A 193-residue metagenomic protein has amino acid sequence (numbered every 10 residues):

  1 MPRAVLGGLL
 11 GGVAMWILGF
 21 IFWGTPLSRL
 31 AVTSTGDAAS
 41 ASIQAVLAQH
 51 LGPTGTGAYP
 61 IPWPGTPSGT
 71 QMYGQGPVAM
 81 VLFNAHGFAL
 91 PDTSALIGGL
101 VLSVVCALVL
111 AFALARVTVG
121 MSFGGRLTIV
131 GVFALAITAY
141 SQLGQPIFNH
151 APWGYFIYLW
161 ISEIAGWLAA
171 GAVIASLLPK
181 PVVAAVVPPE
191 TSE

Functional and structural regions predicted by a protein language model:
M1-P2, L178-E193: Short, charged juxtamembrane terminal tails flanking transmembrane helices
R3-A4, G8, A115-L135, A184: Internal alpha-helical transmembrane segments of multi-pass membrane proteins
G12, W16-P67: Aromatic-rich transmembrane-lumenal/periplasmic boundary elements in polytopic membrane proteins
P60-V104: Individual transmembrane alpha-helix segments
L96-V119: Transmembrane alpha-helical segments in integral membrane proteins
C106, A165-S176: Hydrophobic cores of alpha-helical transmembrane segments in multi-pass inner/ER membrane proteins, independent
T138-N149: Transmembrane alpha-helical segments of integral membrane proteins
A151-S162: Non-cytosolic membrane-interface motifs at loop->transmembrane helix junctions
